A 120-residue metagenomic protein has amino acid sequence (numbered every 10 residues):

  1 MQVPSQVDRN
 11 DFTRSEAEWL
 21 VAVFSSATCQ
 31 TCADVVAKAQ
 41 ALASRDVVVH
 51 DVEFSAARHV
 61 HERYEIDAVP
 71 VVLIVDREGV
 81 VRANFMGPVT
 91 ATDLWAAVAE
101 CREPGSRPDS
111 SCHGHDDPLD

Functional and structural regions predicted by a protein language model:
M1-F12: N-terminal "domain-start" segment that seeds a small globular fold
D11-A41: Local sequence-structure signature of Cys/Sec-based thiol-disulfide redox active-site neighborhoods
S26-C29, S55, P88: Short, surface-exposed acidic/glycine-rich loop or hinge patches that mediate macromolecular interfaces
V36-A39, Y64-D67, G87-V89: Short, glycine/charged-enriched secondary-structure capping and boundary segments
L42-D46: A short, Lys/Arg-enriched amphipathic alpha-helix followed by its capping loop at the start of a domain
V49-V69, R77-E78, A91-E103: Thioredoxin-like thiol-disulfide oxidoreductase module
V75-D120: Non-catalytic, surface beta->alpha helical segment in thiol-disulfide oxidoreductase systems
